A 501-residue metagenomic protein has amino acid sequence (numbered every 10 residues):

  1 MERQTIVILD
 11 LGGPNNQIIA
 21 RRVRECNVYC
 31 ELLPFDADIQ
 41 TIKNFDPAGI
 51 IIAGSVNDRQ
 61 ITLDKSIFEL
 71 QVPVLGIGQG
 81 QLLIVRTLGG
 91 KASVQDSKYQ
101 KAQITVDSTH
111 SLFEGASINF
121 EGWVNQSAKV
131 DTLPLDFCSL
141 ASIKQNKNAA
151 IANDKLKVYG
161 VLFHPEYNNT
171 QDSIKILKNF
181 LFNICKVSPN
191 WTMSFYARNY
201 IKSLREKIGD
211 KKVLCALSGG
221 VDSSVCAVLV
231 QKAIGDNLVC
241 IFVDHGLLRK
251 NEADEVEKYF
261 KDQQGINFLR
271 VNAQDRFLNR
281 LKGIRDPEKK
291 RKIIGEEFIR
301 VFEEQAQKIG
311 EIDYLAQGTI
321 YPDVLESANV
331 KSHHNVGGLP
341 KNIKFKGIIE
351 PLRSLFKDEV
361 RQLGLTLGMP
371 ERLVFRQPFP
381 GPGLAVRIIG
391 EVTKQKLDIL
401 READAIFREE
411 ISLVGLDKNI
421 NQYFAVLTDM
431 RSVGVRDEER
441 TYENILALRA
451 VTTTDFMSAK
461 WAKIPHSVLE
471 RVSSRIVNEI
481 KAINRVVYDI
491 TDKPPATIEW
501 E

Functional and structural regions predicted by a protein language model:
M1-I52, V56-R59, L63, F68-L70 (+3 more regions): RNA-binding accessory domains that recognize and position tRNA/RNA substrates
G12, G80, I320-Y321: A generic "binding-loop/recognition-motif" signal
G76, G80, V85: Gly/Ala-rich beta-loop-alpha elbow adjacent to hydrolase catalytic centers
F163, Q317-Y321: Short, well-ordered beta-to-alpha junction loops that form the rim of enzyme active sites and present histidine/acidic
I320-N329: Short beta-strand-loop/turn "lid" adjacent to the catalytic site in phosphate-handling enzymes
